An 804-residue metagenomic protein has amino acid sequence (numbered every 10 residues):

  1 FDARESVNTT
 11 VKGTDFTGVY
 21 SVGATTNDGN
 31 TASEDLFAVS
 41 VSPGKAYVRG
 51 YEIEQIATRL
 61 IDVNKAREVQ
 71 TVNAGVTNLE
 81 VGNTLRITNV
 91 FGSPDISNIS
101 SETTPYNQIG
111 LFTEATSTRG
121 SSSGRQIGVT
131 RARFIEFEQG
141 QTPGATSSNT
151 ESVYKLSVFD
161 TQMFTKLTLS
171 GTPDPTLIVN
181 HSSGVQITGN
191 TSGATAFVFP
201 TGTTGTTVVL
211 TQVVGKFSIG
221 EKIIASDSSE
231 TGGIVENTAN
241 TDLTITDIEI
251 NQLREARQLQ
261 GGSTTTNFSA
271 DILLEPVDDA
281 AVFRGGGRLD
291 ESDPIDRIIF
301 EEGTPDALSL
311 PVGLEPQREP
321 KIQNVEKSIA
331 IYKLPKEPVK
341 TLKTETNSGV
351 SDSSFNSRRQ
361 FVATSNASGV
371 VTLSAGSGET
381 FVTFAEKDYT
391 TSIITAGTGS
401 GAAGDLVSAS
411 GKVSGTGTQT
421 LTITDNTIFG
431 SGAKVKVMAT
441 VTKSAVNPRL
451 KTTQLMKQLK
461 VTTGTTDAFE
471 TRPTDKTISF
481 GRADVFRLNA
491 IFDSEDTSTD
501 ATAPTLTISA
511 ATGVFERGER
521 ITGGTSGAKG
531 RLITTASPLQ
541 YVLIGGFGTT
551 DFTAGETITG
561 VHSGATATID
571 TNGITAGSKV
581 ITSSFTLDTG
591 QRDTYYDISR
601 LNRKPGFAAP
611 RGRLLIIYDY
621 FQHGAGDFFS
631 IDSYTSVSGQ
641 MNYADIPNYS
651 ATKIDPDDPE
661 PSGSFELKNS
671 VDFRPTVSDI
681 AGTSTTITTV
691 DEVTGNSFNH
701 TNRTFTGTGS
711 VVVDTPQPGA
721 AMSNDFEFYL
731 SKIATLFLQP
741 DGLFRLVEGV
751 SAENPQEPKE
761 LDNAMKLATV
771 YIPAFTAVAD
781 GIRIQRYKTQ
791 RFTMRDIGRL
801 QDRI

Functional and structural regions predicted by a protein language model:
F1-I804: Subunit-assembly interface segments of extracellular/virion macromolecular structures
